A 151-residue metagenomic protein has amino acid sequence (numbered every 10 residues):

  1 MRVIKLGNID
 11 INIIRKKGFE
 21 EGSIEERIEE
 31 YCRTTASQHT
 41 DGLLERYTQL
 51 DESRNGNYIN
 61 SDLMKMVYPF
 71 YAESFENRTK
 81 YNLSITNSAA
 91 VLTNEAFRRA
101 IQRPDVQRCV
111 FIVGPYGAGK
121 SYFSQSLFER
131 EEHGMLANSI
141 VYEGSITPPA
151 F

Functional and structural regions predicted by a protein language model:
M1-F151: Glycine-rich phosphate-binding loop of ATP-dependent small-molecule kinases
